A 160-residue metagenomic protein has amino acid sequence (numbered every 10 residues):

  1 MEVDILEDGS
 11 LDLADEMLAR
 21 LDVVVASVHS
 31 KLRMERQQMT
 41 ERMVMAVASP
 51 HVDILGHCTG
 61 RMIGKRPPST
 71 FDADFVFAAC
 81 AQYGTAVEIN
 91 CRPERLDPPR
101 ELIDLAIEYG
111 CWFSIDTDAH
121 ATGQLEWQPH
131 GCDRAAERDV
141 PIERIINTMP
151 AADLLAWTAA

Functional and structural regions predicted by a protein language model:
M1-E7: Aromatic-lined carbohydrate-recognition surfaces of secreted/lumenal glycan-active proteins
E7-A160: Charged catalytic cores and adjacent phosphate/nucleic-acid-binding surfaces used for phosphate/nucleic-acid chemistry
